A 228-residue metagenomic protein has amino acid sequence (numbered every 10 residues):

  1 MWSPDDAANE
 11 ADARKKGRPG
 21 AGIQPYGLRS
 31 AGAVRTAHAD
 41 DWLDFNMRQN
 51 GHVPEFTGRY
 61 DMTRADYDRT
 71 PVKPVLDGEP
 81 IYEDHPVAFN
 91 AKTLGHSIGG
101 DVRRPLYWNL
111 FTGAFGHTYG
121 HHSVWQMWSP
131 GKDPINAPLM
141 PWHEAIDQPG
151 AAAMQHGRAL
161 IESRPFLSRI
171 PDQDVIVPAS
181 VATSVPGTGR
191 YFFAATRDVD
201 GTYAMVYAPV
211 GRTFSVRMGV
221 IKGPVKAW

Functional and structural regions predicted by a protein language model:
M1-M127, P134-E144: Extracellular glycoside hydrolase catalytic/binding regions
P71-P74, E83-H85, I98-W228: Aromatic- and carboxylate-lined catalytic core of secreted/periplasmic carbohydrate-active enzymes
